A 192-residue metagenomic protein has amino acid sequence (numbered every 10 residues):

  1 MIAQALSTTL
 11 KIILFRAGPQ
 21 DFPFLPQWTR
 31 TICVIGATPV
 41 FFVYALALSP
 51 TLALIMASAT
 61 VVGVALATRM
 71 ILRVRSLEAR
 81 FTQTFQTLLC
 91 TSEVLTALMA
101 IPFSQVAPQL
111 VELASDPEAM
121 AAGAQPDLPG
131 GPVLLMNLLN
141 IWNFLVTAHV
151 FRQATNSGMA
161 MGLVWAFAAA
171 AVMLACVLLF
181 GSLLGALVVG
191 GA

Functional and structural regions predicted by a protein language model:
M1-E93: Selected alpha-helical membrane-embedding segments in polytopic membrane proteins
L48-S49, A53, T96, P129 (+1 more regions): Generic ordered-secondary-structure signal
P50-T60, L110-P117, G191-A192: Short, surface-exposed, charge-dense and proline/glycine-enriched linear segments
L77-F180: Hydrophobic alpha-helical transmembrane segments and adjacent short intramembrane/lumenal linkers of inner/organellar
A175-A192: Juxtamembrane boundary at the C-terminal end of a transmembrane helix
